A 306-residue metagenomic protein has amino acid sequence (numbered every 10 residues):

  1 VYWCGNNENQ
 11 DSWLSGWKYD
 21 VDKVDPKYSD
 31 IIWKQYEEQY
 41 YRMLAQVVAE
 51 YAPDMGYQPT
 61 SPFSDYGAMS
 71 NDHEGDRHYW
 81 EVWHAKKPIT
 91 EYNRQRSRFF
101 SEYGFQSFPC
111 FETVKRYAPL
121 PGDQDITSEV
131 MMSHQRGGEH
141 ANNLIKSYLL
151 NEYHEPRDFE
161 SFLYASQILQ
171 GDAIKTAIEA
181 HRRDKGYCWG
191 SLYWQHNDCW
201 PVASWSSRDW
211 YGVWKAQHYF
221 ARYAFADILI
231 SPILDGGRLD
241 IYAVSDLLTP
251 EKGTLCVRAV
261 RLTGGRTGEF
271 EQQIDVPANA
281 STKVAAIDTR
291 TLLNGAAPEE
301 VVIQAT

Functional and structural regions predicted by a protein language model:
V1-Y19: Substrate-binding cleft of carbohydrate-active enzyme catalytic domains
Y2, K34-Y36: Surface-exposed, charged/polar loop-rich segments that form substrate/cofactor-binding or regulatory interfaces
Q10, K27-S29, E37-Q39, M43-A49 (+3 more regions): Substrate-binding clefts and catalytic carboxylate motifs of secreted carbohydrate-active enzymes
K18-Y28: Short glycine/proline- and charge-enriched loop/turn segments that cap or connect secondary-structure elements
Y164-S166, R208-D209, Q273-N279, L292: Short, contiguous acidic/charged loop-to-helix segments that flank catalytic cores in large enzymes
R238-I287, A297-T306: Beta-strand-rich binding/interaction modules
